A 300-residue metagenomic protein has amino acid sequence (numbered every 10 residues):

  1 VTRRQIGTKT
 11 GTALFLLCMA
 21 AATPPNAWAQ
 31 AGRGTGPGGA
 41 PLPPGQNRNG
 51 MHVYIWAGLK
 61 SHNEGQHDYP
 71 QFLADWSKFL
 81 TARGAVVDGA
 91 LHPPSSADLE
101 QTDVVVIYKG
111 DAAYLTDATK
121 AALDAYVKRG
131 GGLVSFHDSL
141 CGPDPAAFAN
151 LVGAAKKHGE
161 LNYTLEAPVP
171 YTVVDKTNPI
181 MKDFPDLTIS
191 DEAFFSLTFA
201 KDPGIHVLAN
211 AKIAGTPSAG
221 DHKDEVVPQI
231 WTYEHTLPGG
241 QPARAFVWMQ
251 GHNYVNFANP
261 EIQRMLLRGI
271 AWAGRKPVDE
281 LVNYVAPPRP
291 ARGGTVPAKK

Functional and structural regions predicted by a protein language model:
R3-T8: N-terminal export leaders
G11-N26: Bacterial N-terminal signal peptides
A31-G50, D75-K78, A82, T216-P228 (+1 more regions): Extracellular ligand-binding/catalytic regions of CAZymes and related secreted enzymes and adhesion modules
G36-G38, Y163-P242: Catalytic beta-strand/loop cores that center a nucleophilic Ser/Cys/Thr and support acyl-enzyme chemistry
G45-N49, T81, A97-Q101, D117 (+5 more regions): Extracellular/periplasmic catalytic domains that process cell-envelope and extracellular macromolecules
Y54-I55, S61, G65-G142: Helical hinge/lid and interdomain linker segments adjacent to catalytic or ligand-binding clefts that mediate domain
K60-H67, G89, G215-A219, V255-N259: Short, solvent-exposed loop/turn elements at domain surfaces
A113-D186: A glycine-rich, often tryptophan-bearing local segment used as a flexible ligand/cofactor-contacting loop or short
